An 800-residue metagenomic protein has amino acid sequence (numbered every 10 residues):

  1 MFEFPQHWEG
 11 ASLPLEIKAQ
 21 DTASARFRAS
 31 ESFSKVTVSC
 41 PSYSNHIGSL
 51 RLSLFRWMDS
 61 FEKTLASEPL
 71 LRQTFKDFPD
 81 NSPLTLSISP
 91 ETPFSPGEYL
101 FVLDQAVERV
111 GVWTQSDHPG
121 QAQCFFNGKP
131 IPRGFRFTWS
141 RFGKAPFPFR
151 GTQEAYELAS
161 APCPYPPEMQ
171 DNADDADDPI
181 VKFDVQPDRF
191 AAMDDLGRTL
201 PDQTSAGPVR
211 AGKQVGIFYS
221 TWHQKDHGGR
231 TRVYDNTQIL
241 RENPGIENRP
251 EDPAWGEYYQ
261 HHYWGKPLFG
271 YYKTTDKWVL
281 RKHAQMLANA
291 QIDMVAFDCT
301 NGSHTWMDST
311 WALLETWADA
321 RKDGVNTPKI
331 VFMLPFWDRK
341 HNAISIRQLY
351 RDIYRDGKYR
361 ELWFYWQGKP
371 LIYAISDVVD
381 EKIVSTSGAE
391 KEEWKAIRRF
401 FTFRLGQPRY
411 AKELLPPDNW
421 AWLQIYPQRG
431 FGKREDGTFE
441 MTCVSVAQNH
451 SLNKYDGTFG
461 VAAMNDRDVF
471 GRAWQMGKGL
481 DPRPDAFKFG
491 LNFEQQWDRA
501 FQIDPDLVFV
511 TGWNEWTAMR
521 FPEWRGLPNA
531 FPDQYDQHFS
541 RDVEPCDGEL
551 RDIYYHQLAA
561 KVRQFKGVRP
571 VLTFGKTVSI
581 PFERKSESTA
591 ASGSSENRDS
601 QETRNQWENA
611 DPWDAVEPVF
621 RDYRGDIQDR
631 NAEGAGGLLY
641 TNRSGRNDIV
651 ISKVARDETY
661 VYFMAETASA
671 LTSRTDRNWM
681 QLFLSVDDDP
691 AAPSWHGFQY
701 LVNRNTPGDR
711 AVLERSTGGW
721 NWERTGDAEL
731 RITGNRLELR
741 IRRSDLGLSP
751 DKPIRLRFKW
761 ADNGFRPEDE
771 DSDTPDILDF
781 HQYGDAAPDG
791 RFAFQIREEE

Functional and structural regions predicted by a protein language model:
M1-L65, P69, F75-E98, L103-P164: Beta-sheet-rich sandwich/jelly-roll-like modules and their strand-loop junctions
T37-Y43, E666-S673: Short amphipathic, basic-aromatic surface patches that mediate peripheral association with negatively charged
G48-F61, R677-P690, L756-D762: Extended low-complexity, serine/threonine- and proline-enriched intrinsically disordered segments
L65-P79, H696-P707, G726-E729: Solvent-exposed serine/threonine-rich low-complexity stretches and specific carbohydrate-binding patches
L84-G97, W722-P750: Short, surface-exposed tryptophan/glycine-enriched loops that mediate extracellular molecular recognition
Y165-T577, R724, L748, G784-G790: Glycan-processing catalytic domains of CAZymes
L572-D614, F683-G708, D745-E800: Acidic/polar low-complexity flexible segments
E608, T659-S669, L737-R743: Short, well-ordered beta-strand segments enriched in hydrophobic/aromatic residues
